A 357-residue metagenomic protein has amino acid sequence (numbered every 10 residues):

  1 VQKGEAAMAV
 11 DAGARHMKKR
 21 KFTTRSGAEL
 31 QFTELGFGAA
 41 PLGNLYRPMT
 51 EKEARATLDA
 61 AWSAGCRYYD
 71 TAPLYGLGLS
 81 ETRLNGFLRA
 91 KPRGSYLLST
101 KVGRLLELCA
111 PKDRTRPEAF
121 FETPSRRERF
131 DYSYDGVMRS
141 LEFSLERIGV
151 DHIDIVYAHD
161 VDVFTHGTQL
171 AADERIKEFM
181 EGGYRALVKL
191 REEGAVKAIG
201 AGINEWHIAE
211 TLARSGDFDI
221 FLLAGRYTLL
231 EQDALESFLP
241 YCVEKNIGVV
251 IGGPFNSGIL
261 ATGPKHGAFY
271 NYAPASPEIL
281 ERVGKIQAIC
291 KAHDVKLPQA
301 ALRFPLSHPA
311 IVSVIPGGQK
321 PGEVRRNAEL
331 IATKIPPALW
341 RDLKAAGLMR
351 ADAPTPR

Functional and structural regions predicted by a protein language model:
G4-P111: N-terminal binding-site loop/beta-alpha segment at the start of enzyme catalytic domains that lines or forms
A12, K21, E53, L77 (+1 more regions): Beta/alpha (TIM)-barrel catalytic core signal, keyed to glycine-rich beta->alpha loops juxtaposed to Asp/Glu that bind
R15-A28, E81-G94, V137-H152, E236-G248: Short amphipathic alpha-helices and their capping/turn segments at secondary-structure boundaries
Q31-L35, G65-R67, P92-Y96, V150-D154 (+4 more regions): Short, well-ordered coil/turn segments that N-cap beta-strands
P48-A61, S133-R147, N204-T211: Short, acidic/polar
C109-F120, G263-A268: Short, flexible, mixed-charge acidic loops at enzyme active sites
F121-F130, K285-Q287: Short glycine/proline- and acidic residue-enriched helix-loop micro-motifs that form flexible lids or anion-recognition
L145-Q169: Active-site groove signature of glycoside hydrolases
